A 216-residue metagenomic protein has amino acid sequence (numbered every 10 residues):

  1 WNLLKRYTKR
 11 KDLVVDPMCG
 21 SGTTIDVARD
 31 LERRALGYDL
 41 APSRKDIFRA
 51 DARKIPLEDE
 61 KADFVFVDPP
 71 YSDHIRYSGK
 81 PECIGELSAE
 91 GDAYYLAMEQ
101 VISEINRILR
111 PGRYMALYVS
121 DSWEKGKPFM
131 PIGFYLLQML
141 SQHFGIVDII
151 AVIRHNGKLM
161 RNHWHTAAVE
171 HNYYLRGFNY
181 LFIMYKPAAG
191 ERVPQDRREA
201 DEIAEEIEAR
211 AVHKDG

Functional and structural regions predicted by a protein language model:
W1-G216: Class I S-adenosyl-L-methionine-dependent methyltransferase catalytic core
